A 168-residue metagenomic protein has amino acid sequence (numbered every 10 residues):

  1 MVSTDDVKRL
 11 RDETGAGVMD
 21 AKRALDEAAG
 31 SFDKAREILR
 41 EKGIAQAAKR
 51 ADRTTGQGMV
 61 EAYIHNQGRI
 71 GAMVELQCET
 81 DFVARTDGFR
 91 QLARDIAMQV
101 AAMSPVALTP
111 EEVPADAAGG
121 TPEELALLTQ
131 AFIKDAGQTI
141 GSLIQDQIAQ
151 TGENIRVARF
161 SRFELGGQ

Functional and structural regions predicted by a protein language model:
V2-Q168: N-terminal assembly/interaction segments in proteins that build large macromolecular machines
